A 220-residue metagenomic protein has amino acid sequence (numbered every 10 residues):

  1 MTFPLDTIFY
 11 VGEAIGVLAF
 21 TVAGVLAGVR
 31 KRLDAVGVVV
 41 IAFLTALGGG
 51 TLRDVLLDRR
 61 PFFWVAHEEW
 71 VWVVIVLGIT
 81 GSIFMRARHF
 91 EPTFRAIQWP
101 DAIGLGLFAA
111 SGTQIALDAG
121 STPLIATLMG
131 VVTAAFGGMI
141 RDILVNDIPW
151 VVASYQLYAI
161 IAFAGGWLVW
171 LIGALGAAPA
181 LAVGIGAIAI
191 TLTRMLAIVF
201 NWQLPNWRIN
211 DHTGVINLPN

Functional and structural regions predicted by a protein language model:
M1-I8, V55-V65, S111-A126, W170-A182: Helix-coil boundary and interhelical linker segments in multi-pass alpha-helical membrane proteins
M1-L47, T51-D58, F63: N-terminal topogenic module of multi-pass integral membrane proteins
M1-L5, W202-N220: Intrinsically disordered, low-complexity non-transmembrane regions of multi-pass membrane transporters
L5-V17, F62-V76, T122-A135: Structural signature of hydrophobic alpha-helical transmembrane segments
T21-K31, D54, T80-F94, M139-W150 (+1 more regions): C-terminal ends of transmembrane helices
V36-L44, H67-W72, P92-G104, M129 (+2 more regions): Cytoplasmic-side transmembrane-helix entry/capping segments in multi-pass membrane proteins
V40-L44, T51-L57, L128, V132 (+2 more regions): Short, structured motif recognition centered on aromatic/hydrophobic residues
A42-G50, Q98-Q114, Q156-W170, T191 (+1 more regions): Small-residue-rich segments of transmembrane alpha-helices in multi-pass membrane proteins, especially helix faces
